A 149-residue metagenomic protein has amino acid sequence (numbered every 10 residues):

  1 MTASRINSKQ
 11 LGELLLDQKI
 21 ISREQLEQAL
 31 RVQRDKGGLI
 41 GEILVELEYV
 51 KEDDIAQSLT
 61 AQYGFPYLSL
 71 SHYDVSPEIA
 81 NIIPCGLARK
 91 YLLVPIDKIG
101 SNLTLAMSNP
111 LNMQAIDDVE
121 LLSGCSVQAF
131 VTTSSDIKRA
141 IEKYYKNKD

Functional and structural regions predicted by a protein language model:
M1-D117, L122-V127, V131, S135: Non-catalytic accessory regions
S69-H72, D136-D149: Charged, low-hydrophobicity low-complexity segments
